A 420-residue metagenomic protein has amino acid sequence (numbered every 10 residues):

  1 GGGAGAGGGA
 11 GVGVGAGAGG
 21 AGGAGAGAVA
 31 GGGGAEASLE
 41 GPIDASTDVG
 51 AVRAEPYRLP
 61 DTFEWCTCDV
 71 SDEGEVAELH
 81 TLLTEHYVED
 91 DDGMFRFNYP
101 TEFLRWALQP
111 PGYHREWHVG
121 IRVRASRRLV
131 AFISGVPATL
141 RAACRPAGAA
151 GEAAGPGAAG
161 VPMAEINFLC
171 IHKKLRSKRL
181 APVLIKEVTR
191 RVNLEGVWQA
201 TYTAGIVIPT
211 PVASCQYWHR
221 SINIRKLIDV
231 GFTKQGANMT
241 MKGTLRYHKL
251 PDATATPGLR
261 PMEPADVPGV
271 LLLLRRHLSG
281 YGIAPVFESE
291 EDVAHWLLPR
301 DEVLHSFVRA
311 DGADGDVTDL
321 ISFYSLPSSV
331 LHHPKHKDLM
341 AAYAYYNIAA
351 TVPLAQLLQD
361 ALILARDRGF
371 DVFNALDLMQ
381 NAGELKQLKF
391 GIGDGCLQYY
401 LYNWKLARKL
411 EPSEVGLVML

Functional and structural regions predicted by a protein language model:
G1-G11, G15-A45, V52, P56 (+4 more regions): Active-site/acyl-donor-binding loops of N-acyltransferases
V52-A54, L59-K173, A204-I206, P257-A350 (+2 more regions): A conserved beta-strand-loop-helix scaffold within acyl/acetyltransferase catalytic domains
F168-R190, T351-I363: Conserved acetyl-CoA-binding loop-helix of GNAT-fold acetyltransferases
I185-T201: Classical protein tyrosine phosphatase
